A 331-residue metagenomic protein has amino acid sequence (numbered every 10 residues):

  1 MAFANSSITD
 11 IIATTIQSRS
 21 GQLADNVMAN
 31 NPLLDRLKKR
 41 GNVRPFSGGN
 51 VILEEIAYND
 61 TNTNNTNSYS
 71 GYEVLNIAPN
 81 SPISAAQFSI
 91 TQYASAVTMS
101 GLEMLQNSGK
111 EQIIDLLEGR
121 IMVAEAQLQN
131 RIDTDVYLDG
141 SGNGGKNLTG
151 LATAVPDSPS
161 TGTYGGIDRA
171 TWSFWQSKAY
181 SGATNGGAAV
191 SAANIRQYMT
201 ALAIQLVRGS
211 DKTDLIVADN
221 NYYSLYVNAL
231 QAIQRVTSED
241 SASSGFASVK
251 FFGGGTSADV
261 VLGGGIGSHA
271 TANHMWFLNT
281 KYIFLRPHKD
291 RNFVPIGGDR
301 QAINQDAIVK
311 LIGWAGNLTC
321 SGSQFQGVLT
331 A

Functional and structural regions predicted by a protein language model:
A2-A331: Flexible, glycine/threonine- and acidic-rich loop/arm segments that mediate assembly and lattice contacts in viral
